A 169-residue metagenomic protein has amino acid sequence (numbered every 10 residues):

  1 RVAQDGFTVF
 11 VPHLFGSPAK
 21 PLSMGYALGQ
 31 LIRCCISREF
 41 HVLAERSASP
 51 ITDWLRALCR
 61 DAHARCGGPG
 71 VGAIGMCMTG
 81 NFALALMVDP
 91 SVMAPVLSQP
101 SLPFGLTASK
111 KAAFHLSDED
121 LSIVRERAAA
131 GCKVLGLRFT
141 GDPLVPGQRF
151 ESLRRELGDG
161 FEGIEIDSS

Functional and structural regions predicted by a protein language model:
R1-G70: Serine-hydrolase catalytic machinery in alpha/beta-hydrolase-like enzymes
V2-A3, L86-S91, R154-E156: Short, surface-exposed basic-aromatic patches at helix termini and helix-loop junctions that form
T8, A94, G160-E162: Conserved beta-strand segments of alpha/beta enzyme cores
P12, S98, L137: The conserved SAM/SAH-binding core of class I Rossmann-like methyltransferase domains, concentrating on the hydrophobic
L14-G16, P100, S168: Active-site loop/turn elements of alpha/beta-hydrolase fold enzymes, especially the short glycine-/histidine-rich
C59-A112: Primarily recognizes the serine-hydrolase "nucleophile elbow" in alpha/beta-hydrolase and SGNH/GDSL folds
F82, I166-S169: C-terminal intrinsically disordered extensions
P103-D167: The feature captures the conserved acid-bearing segment of alpha/beta-hydrolase catalytic domains
